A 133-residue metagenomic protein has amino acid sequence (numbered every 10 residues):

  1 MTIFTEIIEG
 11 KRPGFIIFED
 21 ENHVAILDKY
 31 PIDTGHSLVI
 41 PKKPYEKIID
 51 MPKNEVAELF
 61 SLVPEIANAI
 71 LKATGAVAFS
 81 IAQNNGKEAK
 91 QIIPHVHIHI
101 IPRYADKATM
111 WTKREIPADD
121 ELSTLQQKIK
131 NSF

Functional and structural regions predicted by a protein language model:
M1-F133: HIT superfamily nucleotide-processing domains
